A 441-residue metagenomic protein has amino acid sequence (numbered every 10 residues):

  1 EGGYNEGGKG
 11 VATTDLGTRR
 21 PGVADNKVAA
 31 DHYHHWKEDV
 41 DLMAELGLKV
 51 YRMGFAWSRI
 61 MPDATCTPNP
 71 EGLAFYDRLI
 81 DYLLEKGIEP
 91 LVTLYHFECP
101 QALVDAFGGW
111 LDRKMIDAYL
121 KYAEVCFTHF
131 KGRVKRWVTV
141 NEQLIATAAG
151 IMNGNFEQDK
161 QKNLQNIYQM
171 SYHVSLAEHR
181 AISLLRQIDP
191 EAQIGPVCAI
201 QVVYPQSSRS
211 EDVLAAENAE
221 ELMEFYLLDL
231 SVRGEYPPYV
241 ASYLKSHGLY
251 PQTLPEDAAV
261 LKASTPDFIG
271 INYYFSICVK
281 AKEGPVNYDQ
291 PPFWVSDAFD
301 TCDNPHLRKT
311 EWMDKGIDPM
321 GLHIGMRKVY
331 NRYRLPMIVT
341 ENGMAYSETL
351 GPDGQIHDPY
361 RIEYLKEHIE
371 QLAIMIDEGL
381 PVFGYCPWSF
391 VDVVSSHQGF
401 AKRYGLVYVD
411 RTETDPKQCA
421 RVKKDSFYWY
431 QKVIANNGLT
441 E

Functional and structural regions predicted by a protein language model:
E1-R20, A44, D63-A64, L73-E441: Active-site region of glycoside hydrolase catalytic domains
P21-H35, L111-R113: Active-site mouth loops of central-metabolism enzymes
D31, H35-A56, E89, S264-F268: Catalytic domains of carbohydrate-active enzymes, especially glycoside hydrolases
W36, N69-G72, Y76: Generic structural signal for well-ordered secondary structure
F55-P70: Glycine-rich, proline-tolerant flexible connector loops at the mouths of alpha/beta enzymes
